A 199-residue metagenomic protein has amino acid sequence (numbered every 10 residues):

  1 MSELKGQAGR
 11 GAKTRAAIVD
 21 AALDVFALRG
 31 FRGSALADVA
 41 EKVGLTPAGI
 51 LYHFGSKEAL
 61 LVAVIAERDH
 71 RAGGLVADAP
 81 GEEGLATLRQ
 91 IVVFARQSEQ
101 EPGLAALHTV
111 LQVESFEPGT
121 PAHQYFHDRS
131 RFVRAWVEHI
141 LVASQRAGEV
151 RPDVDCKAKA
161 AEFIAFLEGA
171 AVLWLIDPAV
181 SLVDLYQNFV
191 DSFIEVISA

Functional and structural regions predicted by a protein language model:
L4, K13-A17, A21-A59, A63: Helix-turn-helix
L61, Q100-Q124: Amphipathic alpha-helical segments used for helix-helix packing
A63, V76-A106, C156-F163: Hydrophobic alpha-helical connector segments
A66-A72: Short, basic, alpha-helical segments at the C-terminal edge of helix-turn-helix-like DNA-binding modules
G73-A77, A86, E101-G103, T120-R146 (+1 more regions): Amphipathic alpha-helical packing segments from all-alpha helical-bundle domains
L107, G119-R131, R146-F193: Hydrophobic/aromatic-rich alpha-helical bundle segments in the mid-to-C-terminal region
